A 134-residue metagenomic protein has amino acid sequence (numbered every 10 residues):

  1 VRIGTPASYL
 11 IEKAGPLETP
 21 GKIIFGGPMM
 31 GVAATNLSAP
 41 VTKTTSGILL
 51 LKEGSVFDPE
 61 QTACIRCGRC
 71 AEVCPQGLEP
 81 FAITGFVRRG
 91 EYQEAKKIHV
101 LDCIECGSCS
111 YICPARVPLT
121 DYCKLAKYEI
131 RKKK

Functional and structural regions predicted by a protein language model:
V1-A115, D121-Y128, K132-K133: Redox cofactor-anchoring modules in respiratory/redox and cofactor-processing assemblies
